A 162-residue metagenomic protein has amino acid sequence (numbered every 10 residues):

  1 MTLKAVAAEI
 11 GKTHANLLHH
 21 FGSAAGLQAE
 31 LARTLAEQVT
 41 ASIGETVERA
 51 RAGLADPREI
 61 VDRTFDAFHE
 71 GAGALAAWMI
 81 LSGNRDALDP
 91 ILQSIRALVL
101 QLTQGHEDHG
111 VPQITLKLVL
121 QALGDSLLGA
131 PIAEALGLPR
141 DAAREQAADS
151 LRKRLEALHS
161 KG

Functional and structural regions predicted by a protein language model:
M1-G26, E30: Helix-turn-helix
V6, W78-S82, I114-K117, Q121: Short acidic/histidine-centered micro-motifs embedded in hydrophobic/aromatic stretches that mark compact functional
G22-G26, E48-R51, R85-D86: Residues in soluble alpha-helical coiled-coils and helical-bundle/repeat scaffolds
E30, A41-A74, G105-D108: Hydrophobic alpha-helical connector segments
D62-R96, A130: Amphipathic alpha-helical segments used for helix-helix packing
L88-L92, L102-G162: Hydrophobic/aromatic-rich alpha-helical bundle segments in the mid-to-C-terminal region
